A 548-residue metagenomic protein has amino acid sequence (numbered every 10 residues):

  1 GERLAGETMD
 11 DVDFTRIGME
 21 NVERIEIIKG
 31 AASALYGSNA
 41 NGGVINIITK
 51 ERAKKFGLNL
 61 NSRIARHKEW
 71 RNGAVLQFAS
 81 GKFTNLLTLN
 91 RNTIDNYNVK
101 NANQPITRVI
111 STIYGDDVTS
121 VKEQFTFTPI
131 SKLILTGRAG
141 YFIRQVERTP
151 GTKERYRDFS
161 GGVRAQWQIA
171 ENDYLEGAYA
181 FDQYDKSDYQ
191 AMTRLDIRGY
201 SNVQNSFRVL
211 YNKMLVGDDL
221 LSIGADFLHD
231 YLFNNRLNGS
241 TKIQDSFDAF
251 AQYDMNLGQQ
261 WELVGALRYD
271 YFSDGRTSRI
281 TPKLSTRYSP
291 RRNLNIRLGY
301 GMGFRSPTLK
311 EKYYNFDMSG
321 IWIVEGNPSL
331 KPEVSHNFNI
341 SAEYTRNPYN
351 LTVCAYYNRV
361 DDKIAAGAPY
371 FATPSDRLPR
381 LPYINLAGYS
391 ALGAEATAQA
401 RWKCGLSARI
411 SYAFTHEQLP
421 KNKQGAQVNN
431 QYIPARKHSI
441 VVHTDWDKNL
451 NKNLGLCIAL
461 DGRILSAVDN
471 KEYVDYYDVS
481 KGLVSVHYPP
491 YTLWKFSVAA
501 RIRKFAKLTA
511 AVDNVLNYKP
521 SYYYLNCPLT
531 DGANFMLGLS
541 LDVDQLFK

Functional and structural regions predicted by a protein language model:
E2-K29: Short acidic/polar hinge/loop motifs at secondary-structure boundaries that mediate gating or recognition
I25-E26, I45-I47: Non-catalytic regulatory/gating segments with a bias toward low-complexity or hydrophobic composition
A34, N46, A53-K55, R63 (+1 more regions): Periplasmic-side early beta-strands and strand-to-turn transitions of outer-membrane beta-barrels
S62-R66, S80-K82, R91-D95, Y141-Q145 (+15 more regions): Transmembrane beta-strands of outer-membrane beta-barrel pores
Q77, G115, F127-T128, L298-G301 (+1 more regions): Conserved C-terminal beta-signal and adjacent last beta-strands/turns of outer-membrane beta-barrel proteins
L86, T126-I143, R155-R291, Y344 (+2 more regions): Face-selective signature of the C-terminal outer-membrane beta-barrel domain
K153-S160, R164-Q168, Y200-V203, S289 (+5 more regions): Outer-membrane beta-barrel signature, preferentially recognizing the C-terminal barrel domain of Gram-negative
N256-Q260, Y356-R359, P382-Y473, L516: Gram-negative outer-membrane beta-barrel transporters
